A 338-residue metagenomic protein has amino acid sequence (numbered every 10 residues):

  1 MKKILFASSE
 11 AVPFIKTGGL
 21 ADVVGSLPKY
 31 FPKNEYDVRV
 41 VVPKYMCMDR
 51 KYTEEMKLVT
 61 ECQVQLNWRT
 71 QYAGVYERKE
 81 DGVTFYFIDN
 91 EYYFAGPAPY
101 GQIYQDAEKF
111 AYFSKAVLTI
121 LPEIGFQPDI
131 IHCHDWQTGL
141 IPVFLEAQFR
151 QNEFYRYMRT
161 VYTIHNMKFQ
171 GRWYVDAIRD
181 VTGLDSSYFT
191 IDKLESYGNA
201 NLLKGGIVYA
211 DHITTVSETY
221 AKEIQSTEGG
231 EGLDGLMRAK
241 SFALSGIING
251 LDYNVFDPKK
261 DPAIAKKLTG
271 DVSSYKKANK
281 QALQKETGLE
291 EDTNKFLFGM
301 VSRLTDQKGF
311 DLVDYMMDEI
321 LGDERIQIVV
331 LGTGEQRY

Functional and structural regions predicted by a protein language model:
M1-Y338: Catalytic cores of nucleotide-sugar-dependent glycosyltransferases that transfer UDP/GDP/TDP-activated
